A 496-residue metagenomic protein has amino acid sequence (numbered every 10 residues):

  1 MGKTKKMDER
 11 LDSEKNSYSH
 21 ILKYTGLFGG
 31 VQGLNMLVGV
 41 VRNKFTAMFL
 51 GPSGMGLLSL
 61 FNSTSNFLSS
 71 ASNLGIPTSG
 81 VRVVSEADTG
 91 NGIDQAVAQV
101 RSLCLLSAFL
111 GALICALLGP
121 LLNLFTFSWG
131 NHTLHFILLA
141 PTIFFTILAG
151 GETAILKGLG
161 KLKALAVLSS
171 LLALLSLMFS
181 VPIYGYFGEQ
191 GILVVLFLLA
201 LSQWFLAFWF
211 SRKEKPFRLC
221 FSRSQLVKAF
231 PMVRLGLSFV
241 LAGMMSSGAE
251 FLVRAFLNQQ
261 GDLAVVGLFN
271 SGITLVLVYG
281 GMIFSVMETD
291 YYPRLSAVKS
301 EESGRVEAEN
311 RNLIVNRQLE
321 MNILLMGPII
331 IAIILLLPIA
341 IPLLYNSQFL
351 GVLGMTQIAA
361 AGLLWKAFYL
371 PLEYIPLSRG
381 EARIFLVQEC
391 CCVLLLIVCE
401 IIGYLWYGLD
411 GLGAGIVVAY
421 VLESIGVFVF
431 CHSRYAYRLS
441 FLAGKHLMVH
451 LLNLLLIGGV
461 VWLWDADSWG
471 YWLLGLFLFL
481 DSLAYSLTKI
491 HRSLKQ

Functional and structural regions predicted by a protein language model:
M1-G39, G92-A98, N131-H132, S211 (+6 more regions): N-terminal membrane topogenesis motif
G2-I21, L196, A207-E250, D290-L313 (+1 more regions): Interhelical loop/hinge segments that connect adjacent transmembrane helices in multipass membrane
E14, G119-L139, N316, I333-L364 (+1 more regions): Interfacial segments at transmembrane-helix termini and the short loops linking adjacent helices
Y24-V40, L172, L196-Q203, A207 (+4 more regions): Transmembrane helical elements of multi-pass membrane transporters/channels
K44-F45, G56-N73, V253-F256, G267-M287 (+3 more regions): Alpha-helical transmembrane segments of polytopic membrane transporters and translocases
N73-T89, G158, G272, V276-I323 (+1 more regions): Helix-loop junctions and terminal segments of transmembrane helices in multi-pass membrane transport/translocation
T133, I137, A166-K215, I273 (+3 more regions): Hydrophobic alpha-helical transmembrane segments
F144-L168, A360-C391, C431-S433: Membrane-interface junctions at transmembrane-helix termini in multi-pass inner-membrane proteins
